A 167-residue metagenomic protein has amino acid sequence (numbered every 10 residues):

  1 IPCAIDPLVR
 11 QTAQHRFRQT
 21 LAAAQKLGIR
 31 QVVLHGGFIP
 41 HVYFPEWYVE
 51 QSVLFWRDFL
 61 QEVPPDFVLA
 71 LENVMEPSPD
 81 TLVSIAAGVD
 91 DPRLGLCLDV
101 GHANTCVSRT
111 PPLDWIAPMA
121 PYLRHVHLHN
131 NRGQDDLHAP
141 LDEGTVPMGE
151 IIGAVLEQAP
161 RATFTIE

Functional and structural regions predicted by a protein language model:
I1, I39-H41, N130-D136: Conserved radical SAM core fold
P2-G95: Active-site acidic/histidine proton-transfer and metal-coordination neighborhood in alpha/beta enzyme cores
A13, A24, V32, L69 (+5 more regions): Conserved, mostly hydrophobic/aromatic
R16-L27, V83-A86, P111-P121, I152-E157: Short amphipathic alpha-helices and their capping/turn segments at secondary-structure boundaries
H35, H129, E167: Conserved residues at the C-terminal ends of beta-strands
V53-T145: Acidic/histidine-rich catalytic cores of soluble enzymes
G144-G153: Glycine-rich S-adenosyl-L-methionine
